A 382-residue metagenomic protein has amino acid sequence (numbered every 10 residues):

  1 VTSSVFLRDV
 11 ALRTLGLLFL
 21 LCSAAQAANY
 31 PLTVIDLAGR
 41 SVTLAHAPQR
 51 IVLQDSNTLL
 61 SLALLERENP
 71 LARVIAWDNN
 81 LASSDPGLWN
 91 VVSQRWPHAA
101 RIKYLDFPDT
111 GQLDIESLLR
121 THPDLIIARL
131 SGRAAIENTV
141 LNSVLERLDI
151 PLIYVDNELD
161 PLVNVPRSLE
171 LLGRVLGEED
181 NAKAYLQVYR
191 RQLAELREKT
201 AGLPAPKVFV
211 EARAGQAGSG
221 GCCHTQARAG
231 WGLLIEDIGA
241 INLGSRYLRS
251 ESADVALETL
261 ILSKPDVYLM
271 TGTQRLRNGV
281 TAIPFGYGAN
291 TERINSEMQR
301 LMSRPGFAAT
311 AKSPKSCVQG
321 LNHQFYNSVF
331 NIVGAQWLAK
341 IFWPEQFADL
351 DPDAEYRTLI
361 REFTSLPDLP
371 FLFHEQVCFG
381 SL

Functional and structural regions predicted by a protein language model:
V1-D9: N-terminal secretory signal peptides that target proteins for export/translocation
A11-S23: Bacterial N-terminal signal peptides
A25-A63, E179-R213, F347-L382: Bacterial Sec-exported substrate-binding components of ABC uptake systems
L37-G39, I102-D114, L248-A256: Short helix-initiation/N-cap motifs at beta->coil->alpha
Q54-D55, L59-R120, L125, R129-A134: A short, structured surface patch at a secondary-structure boundary
W77-G87, L130-V140, V155-S168, L203-L233: Extracytoplasmic ligand-binding site segments that recognize negatively charged/polar headgroups
L105-D106, D160-R174, R277-L382: Structured C-terminal subdomain patch of bacterial secreted/periplasmic proteins
C223-S250: Alpha-helical, coiled-coil/dimerization segments enriched in small aliphatic residues
